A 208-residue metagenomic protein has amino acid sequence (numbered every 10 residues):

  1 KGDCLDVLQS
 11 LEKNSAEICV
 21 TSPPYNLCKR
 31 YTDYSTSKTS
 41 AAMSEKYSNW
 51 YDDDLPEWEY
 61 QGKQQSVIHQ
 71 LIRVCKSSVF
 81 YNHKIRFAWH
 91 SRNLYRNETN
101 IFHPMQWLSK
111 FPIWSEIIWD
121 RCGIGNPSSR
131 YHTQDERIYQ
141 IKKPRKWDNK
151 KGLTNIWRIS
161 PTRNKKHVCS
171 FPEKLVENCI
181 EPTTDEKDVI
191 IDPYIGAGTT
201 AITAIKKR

Functional and structural regions predicted by a protein language model:
K1-K207: Core catalytic lobe of class I
